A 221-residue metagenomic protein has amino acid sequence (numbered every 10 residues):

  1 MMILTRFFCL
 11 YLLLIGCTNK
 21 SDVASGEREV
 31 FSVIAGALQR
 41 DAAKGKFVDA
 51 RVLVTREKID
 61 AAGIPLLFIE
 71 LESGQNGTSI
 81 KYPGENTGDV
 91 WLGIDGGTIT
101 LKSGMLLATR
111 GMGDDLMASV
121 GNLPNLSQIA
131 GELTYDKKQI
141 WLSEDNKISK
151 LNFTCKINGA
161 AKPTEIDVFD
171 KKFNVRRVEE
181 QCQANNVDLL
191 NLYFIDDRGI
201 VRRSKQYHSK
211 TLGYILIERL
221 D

Functional and structural regions predicted by a protein language model:
M2-Y11: Sec-dependent signal peptide recognition, specifically the positively charged N-region followed immediately by
Y11-L12, A35: Prokaryotic Sec-type signal peptides and long signal-anchor helices with extended Leu/Ile/Val-rich h-regions
L14-G16: C-terminal motif of bacterial Sec signal peptides marking the signal peptidase cleavage site
T18-M117, E132-D221: Acidic, serine/threonine-rich low-complexity disordered tracts
A118-Q128: Surface-exposed beta-loop interaction hotspot
